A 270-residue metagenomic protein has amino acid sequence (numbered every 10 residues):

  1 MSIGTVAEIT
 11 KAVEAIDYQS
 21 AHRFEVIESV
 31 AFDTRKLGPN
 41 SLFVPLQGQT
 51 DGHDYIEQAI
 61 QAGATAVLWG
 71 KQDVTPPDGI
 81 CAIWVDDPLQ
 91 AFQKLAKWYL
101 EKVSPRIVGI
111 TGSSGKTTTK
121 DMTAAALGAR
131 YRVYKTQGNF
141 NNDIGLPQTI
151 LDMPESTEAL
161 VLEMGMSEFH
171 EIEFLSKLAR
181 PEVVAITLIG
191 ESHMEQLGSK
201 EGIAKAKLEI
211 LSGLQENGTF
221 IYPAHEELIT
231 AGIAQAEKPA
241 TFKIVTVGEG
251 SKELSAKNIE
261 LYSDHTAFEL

Functional and structural regions predicted by a protein language model:
M1-K94: N-terminal leader/targeting and accessory segments in enzymes
V13, Q90-F220, T230-A240: Phosphate-binding loop of NTP-binding sites
F32, P45, W69, W84-V85 (+5 more regions): Structural signal for conserved beta-strand scaffold positions within catalytic alpha/beta enzyme cores
G48-D51, G165-E168, E226-E227: Short beta->alpha connector loops
V67-T75, A224-E227, E249-G250: Short, polar loop motifs at secondary-structure junctions
D78-C81, P239-K243: A short helix-to-beta-strand connector/capping loop
P88, G190, H225, G250-K252: A generic "binding-loop/recognition-motif" signal
K200-E201, F242-L270: Adenine nucleotide phosphate-binding catalytic loops in nucleotide-utilizing enzymes
